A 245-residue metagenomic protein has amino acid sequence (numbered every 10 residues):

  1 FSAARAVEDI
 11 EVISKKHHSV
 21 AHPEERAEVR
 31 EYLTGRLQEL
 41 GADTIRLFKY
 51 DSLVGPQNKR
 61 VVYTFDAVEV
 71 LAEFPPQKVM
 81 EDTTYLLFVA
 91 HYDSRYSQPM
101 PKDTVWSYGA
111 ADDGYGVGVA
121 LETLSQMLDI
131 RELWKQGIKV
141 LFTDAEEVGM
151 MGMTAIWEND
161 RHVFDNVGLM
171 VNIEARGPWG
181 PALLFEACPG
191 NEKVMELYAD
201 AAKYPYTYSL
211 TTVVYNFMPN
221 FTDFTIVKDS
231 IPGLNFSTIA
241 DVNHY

Functional and structural regions predicted by a protein language model:
S2-Y245: Soluble extramembrane regions of membrane proteins in the secretory/endomembrane system
